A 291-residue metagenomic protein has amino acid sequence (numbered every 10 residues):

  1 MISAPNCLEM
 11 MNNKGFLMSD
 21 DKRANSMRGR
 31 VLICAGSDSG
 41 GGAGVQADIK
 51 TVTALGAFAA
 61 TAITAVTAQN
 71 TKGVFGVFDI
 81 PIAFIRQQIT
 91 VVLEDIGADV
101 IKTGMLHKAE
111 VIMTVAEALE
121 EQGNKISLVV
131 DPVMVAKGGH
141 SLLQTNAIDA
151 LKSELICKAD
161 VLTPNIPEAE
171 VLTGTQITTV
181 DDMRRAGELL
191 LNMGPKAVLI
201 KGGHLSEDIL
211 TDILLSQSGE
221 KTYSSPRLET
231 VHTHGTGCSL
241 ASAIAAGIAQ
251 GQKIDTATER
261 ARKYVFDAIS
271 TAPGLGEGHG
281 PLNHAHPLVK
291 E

Functional and structural regions predicted by a protein language model:
D21-I33, T53-G138: Conserved N-terminal subdomain of the carbohydrate kinase-like
R23, R28, D79, D255-E291: Charged C-terminal helix
C34-G40, K221-H234: Short pre-catalytic strand/loop immediately N-terminal to key active-site residues, enriched for Gly-Thr
T51, E170-V171, T230-I254: Short, small-residue alpha-helix embedded
L55-A60, K221, G247-A261: Phosphate-handling active-site elements
T145-E220: Conserved phosphate/ATP/ADP-binding segment of small-molecule kinases
